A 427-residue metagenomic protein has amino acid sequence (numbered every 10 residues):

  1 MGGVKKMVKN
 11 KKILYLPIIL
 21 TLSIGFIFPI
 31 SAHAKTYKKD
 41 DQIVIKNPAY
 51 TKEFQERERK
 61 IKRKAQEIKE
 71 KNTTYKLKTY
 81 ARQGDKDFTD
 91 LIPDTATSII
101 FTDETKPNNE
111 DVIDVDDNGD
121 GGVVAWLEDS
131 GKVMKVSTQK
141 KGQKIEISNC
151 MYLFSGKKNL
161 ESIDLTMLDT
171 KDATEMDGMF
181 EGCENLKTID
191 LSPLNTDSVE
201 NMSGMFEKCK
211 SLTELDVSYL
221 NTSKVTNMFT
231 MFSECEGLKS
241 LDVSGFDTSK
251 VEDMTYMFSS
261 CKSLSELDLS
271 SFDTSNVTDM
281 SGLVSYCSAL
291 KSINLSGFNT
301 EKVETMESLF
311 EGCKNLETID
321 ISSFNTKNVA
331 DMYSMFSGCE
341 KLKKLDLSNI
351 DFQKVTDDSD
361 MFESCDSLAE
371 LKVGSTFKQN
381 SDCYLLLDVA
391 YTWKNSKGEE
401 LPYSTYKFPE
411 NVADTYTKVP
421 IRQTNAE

Functional and structural regions predicted by a protein language model:
M1-K6: Short, Lys/Arg-enriched N-terminal segments with co-localized hydrophobic residues within the first ~10-30 amino acids
V8-H33: Sec-dependent N-terminal signal peptides of Gram-positive bacterial secreted proteins and lipoproteins
I30-E427: Negatively charged
